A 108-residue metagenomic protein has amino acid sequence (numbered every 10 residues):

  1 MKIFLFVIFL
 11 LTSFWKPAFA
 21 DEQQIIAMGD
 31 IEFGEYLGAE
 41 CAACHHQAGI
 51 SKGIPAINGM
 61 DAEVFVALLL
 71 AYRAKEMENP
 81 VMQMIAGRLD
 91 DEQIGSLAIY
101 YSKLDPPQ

Functional and structural regions predicted by a protein language model:
M1-F4: Positively charged n-region of N-terminal signal peptides that target proteins for export
V7-I8, A18: Cleavable N-terminal signal peptides
P17-G38, P106: Electrostatic cytochrome c docking/interface patches
D21, Q47, I85, Y100-S102: Residue-level hotspots at or immediately adjacent to binding/recognition sites across diverse folds
I31, E35, G49-M77, G87: Gly/Gly-Pro-rich "capping" loops immediately C-terminal to redox-active cysteine motifs in periplasmic/lumenal
G34, A39-A48, L97: The canonical Cys-X-X-Cys-His
Q47, K75, L104-P107: Generic structural signal for alpha-helix termini and adjacent loop/cap motifs
G87-Q108: C-terminal capping alpha-helices of c-type cytochrome domains
